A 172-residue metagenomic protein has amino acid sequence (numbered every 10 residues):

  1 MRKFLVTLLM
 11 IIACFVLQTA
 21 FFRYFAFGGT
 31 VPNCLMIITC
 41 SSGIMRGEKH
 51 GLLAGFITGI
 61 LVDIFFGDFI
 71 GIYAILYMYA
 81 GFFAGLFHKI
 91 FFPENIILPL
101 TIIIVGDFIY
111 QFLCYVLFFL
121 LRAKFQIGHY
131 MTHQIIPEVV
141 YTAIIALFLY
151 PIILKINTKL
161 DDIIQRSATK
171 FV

Functional and structural regions predicted by a protein language model:
M1-V172: Terminal, non-globular segments
